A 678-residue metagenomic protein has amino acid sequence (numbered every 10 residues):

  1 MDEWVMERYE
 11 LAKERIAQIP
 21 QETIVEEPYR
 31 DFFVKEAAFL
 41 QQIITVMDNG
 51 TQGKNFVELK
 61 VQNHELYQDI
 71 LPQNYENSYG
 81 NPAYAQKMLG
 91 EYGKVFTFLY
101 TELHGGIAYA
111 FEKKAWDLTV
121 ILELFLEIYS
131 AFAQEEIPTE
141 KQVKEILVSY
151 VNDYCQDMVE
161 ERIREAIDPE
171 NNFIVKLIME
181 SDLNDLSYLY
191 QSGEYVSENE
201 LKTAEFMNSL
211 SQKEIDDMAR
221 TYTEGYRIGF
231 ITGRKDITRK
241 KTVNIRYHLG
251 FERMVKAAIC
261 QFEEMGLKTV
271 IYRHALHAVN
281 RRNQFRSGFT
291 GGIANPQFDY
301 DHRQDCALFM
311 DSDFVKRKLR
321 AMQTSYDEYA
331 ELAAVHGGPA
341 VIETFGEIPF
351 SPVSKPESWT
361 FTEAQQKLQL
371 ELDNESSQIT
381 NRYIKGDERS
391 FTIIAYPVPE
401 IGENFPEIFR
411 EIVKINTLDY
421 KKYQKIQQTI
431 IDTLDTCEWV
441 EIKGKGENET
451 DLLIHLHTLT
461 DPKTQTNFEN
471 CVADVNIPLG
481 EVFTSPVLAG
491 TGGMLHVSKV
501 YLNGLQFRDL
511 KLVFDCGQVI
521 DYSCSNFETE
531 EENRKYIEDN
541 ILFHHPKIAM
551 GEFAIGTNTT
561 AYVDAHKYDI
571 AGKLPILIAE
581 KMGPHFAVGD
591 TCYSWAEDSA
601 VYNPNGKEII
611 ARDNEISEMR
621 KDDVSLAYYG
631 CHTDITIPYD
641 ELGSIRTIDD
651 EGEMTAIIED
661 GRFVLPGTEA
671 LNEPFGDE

Functional and structural regions predicted by a protein language model:
M1-A489, E659-E678: Active-site bordering "gate/hinge" segments that shape substrate access to catalytic or cofactor-binding pockets
D435, N503-Q506, P546, A579 (+1 more regions): Short solvent-exposed loop/turn micro-motifs enriched in small/polar/acidic residues
I442-N448, K499-Y501, T647-E651: Short acidic, glycine-rich loop/turn motifs
A473-K511: Conserved AWS/pre-SET-to-SET junction and N-terminal core of the SET lysine methyltransferase domain, specifically
F507-C524: Active-site and channel-lining beta-strand-loop segments that bind or position nucleotide-derived/phosphorylated
Y522-Y593, E597: Dual-mode signal for accessory low-complexity, basic/Gly-rich regions
M582, V588, E597-Y602, R612-D622: Glycine-anchored, exposed beta-strand/edge motif detector
N605-E678: Extended hydrophobic packing segments that form well-structured cores
